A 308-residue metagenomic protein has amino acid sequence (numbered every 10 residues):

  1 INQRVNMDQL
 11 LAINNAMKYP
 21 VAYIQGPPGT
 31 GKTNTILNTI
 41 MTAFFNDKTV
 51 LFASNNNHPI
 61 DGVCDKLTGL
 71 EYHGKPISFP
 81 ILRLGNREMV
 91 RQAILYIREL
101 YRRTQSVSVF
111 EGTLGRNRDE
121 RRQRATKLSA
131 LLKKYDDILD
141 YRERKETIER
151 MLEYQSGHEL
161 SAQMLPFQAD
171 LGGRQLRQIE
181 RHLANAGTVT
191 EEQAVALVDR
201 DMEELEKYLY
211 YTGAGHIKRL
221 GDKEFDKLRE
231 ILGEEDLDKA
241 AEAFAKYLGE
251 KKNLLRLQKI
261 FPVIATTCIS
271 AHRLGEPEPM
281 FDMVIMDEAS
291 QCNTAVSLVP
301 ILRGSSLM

Functional and structural regions predicted by a protein language model:
I1-N15, V90-N117, K227-F244: Pre-P-loop entry segment of helicase/translocase ATPase cores
I1-Q3, I138, Y154-F281: Conserved helicase NTPase catalytic core signature
D8, K18-I24, D47-K48: Pre-Walker A (Motif I) flank of P-loop NTPase domains
M17, T33-D47, D65-G69, L302-R303: Walker A/P-loop NTP-binding motif
G29: Walker A (P-loop) phosphate-binding loop of P-loop NTPases
T49, S54-R150: P-loop NTPase motor core
F52, V263-T267, S306-M308: Structural recognition of the conserved hydrophobic beta-strand(s) that form the central parallel beta-sheet of P-loop
I269-M286, S290-M308: Conserved helicase motor core of SF1/SF2 NTP-dependent helicases
